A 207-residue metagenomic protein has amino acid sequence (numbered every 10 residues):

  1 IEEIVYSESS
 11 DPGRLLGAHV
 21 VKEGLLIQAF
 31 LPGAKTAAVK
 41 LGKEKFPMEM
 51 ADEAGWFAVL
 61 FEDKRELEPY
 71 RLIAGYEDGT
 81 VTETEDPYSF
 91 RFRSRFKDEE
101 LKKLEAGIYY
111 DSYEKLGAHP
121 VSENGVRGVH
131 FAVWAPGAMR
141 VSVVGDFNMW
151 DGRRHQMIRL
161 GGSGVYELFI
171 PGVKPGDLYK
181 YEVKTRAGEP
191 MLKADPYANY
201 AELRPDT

Functional and structural regions predicted by a protein language model:
I1-K22, D52-A132, L160-T207: The feature marks proteins involved in alpha-glucan
S10-G13, Q28-G33: Ordered, small/hydrophobic-rich secondary-structure cores
L26-Q28, A38, P47, F57-A58 (+3 more regions): General beta-strand recognition
A29, L41, V133, G145 (+2 more regions): Glycine-rich, histidine-containing beta strand-loop boundary motifs that form or position
F30-T36, W134-V141: Short proline/glycine-enriched turn/loop motifs at strand-loop junctions of beta-rich domains
T36-K43, R140-M149: Change to "...patches in solvent-exposed regions of secreted, membrane-anchored, or virion-exposed structural
K43-M48, T80-T82, M149-Q156, E189-M191: Surface-exposed loop/edge segments in extracytoplasmic proteins
